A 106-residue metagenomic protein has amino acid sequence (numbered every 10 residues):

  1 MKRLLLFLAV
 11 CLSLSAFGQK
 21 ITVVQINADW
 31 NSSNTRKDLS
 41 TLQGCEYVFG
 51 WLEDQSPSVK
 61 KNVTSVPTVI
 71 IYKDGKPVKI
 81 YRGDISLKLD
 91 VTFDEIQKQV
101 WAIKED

Functional and structural regions predicted by a protein language model:
M1-L4: Positively charged n-region of N-terminal signal peptides that target proteins for export
A9-F17: Hydrophobic h-region of N-terminal signal peptides that target proteins for export in Gram-negative bacteria
G18-V48: Local sequence-structure signature of Cys/Sec-based thiol-disulfide redox active-site neighborhoods
V23-Q25, T68-I70, I80: Soluble periplasmic/extracytoplasmic beta-strand elements of cell-envelope proteins
L52-P57: N-terminal post-signal-peptidase region of extra-cytosolic proteins
K61-K73: Structural micro-motif
I71-D106: Non-catalytic, surface beta->alpha helical segment in thiol-disulfide oxidoreductase systems
